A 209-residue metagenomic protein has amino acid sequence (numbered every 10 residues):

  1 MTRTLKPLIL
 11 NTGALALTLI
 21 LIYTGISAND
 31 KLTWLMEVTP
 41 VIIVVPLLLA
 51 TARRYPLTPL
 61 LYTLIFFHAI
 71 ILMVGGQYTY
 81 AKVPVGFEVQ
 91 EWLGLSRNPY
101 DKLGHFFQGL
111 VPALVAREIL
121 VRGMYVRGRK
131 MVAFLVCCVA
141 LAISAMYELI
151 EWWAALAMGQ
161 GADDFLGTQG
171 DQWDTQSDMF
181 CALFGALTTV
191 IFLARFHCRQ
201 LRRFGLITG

Functional and structural regions predicted by a protein language model:
M1-L15: N-terminal membrane topogenic signal
N11-L15, L35, L61-T63, A133-C138 (+1 more regions): Hydrophobic alpha-helical transmembrane segments
A16-L110, L114: "…centered on the first transmembrane helix and the immediately adjacent amphipathic helix/loop
D30-W34, V85-G86, Y100, S144 (+1 more regions): Interfacial helix-loop-helix junctions of multi-pass membrane proteins
I43-A52, F107-M124, A157-Q160, F180-F196: Membrane-interfacial alpha-helical segments at the cytosolic side of multi-pass membrane proteins
A52-P56, V83, I119-G128, A154 (+3 more regions): Membrane-interfacial segments
T63-L72, V136-Y147: Hydrophobic alpha-helical membrane-insertion segments
M124-L141: Internal alpha-helical transmembrane segments of multi-pass membrane proteins
